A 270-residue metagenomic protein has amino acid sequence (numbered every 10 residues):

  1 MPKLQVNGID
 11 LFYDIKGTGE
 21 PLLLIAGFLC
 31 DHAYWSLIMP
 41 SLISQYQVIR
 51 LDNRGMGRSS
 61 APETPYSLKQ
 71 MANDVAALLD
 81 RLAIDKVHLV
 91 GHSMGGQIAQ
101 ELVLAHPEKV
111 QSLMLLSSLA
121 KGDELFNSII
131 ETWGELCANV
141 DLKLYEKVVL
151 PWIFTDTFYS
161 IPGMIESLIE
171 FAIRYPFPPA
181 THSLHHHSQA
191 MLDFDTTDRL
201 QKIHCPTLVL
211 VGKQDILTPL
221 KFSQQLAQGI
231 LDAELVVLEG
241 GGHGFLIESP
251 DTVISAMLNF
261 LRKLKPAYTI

Functional and structural regions predicted by a protein language model:
I9-T64: Conserved HGGG/HGGXW glycine-rich cap/lid loop of the alpha/beta-hydrolase fold
R50, R54-V90: Active-site loop/oxyanion-hole signature of alpha/beta-hydrolase fold enzymes
G91, G95, A99: Gly/Ala-rich beta-loop-alpha elbow adjacent to hydrolase catalytic centers
Q100, L104, Q111-V140: Flexible "cap/lid" loop of the alpha/beta hydrolase fold
E124-F126, L144-R199: Conserved alpha/beta-hydrolase catalytic His-Asp/Glu region
I203, V209-V211, D215: Short beta-strand/loop motif that positions the catalytic acidic residue of the alpha/beta-hydrolase fold
I216-F222: Conserved alpha/beta-hydrolase "acid-adjacent" motif
A233-I270: Catalytic active-site module of serine/aspartate enzymes centered on a nucleophile-bearing elbow/loop
